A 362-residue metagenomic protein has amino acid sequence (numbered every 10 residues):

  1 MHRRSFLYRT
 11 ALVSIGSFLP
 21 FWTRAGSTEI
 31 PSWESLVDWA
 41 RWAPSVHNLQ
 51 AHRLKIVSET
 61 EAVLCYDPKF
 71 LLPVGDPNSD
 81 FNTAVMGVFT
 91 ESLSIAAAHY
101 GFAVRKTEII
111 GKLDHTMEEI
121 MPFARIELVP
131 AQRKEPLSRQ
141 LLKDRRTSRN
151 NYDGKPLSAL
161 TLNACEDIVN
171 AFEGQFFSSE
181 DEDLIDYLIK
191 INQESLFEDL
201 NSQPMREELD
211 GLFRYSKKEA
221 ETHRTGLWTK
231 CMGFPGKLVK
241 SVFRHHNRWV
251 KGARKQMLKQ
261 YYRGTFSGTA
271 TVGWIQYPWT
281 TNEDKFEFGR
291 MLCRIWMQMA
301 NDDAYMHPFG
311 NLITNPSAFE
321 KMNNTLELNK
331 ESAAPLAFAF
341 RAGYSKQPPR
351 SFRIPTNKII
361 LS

Functional and structural regions predicted by a protein language model:
H2-S362: Acidic, surface-exposed loops and disordered segments
